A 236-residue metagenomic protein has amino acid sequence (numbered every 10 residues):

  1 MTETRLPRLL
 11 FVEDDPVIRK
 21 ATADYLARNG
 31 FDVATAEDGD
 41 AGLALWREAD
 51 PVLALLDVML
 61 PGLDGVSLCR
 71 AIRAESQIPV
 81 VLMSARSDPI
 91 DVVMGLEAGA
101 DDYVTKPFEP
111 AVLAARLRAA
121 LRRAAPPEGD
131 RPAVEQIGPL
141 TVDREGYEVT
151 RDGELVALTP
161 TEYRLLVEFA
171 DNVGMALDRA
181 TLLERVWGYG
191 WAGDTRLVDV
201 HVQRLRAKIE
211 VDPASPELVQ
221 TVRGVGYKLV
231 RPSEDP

Functional and structural regions predicted by a protein language model:
M1-E128: N-terminal/domain-start alpha-helical segments
R5-R8, A119-A180: Short, Lys/Arg-enriched segments at the junction into DNA-binding effector domains of transcriptional regulators
V17-I18, A157, L197: Two-component histidine kinase catalytic core, primarily the HATPase_c
R73, L121, A170, R206-E210: Protein kinase-like catalytic domain
A111, A180, R196: Residues within helix-turn-helix
A157, V200-V202, R206-P236: DNA-binding patch around the recognition helix
L182-Y189: DNA-recognition alpha helix
G190-R196: Short, positively charged loop/turn segments that connect secondary-structure elements
